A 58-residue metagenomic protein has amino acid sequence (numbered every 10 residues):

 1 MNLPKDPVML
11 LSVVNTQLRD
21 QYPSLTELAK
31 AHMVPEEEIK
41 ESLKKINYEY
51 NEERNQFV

Functional and structural regions predicted by a protein language model:
M1-D20, S24: N-terminal acidic leader/helix
L28-A29: Short alpha-helical "recognition helix" segments of helix-turn-helix
P35-N47: Short acidic, Pro/Gly- and aromatic-enriched capping/linker segments at domain boundaries
